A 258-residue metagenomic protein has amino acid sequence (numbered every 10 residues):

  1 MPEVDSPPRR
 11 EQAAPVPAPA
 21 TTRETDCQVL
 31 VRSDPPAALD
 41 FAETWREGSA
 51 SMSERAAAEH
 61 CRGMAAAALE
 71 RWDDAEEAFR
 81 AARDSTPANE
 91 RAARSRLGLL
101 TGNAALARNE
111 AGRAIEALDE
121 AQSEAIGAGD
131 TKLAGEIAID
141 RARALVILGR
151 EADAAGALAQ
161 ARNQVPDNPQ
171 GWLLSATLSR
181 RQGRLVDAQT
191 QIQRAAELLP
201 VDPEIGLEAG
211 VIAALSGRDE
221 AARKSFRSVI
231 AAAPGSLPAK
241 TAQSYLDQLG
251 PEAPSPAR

Functional and structural regions predicted by a protein language model:
M1-C61, D73, P251-R258: N-terminal leader/linker segments that initiate helical-solenoid repeat arrays
D26-Q28, M64, N103, E136 (+4 more regions): Residue-level recognition of tetratricopeptide repeat
G48-S51, S85, N89, E124 (+4 more regions): Structural marker of alpha-solenoid helical repeat scaffolds
A56, S95, K132-G135, P169-Q170 (+2 more regions): Helix-start (N-cap) detector for alpha-helical repeat units in TPR-like alpha-solenoids, especially tetratricopeptide
C61, A93, L100, L133 (+4 more regions): Canonical tetratricopeptide repeat
A68, L100, A107, D140-R143 (+4 more regions): Register position in tetratricopeptide repeats
N109, A125-L198: Alpha-helical adaptor scaffolds
